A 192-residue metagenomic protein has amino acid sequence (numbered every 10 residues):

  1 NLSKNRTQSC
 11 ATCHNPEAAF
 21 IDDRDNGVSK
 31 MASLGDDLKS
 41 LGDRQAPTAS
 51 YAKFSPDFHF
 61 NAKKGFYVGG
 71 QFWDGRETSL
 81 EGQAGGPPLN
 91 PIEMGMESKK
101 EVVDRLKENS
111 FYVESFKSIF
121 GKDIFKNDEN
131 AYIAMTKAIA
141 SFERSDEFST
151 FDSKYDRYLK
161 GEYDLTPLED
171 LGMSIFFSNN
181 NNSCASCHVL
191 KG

Functional and structural regions predicted by a protein language model:
N1-G192: Periplasmic c-type cytochrome electron-transfer domains
